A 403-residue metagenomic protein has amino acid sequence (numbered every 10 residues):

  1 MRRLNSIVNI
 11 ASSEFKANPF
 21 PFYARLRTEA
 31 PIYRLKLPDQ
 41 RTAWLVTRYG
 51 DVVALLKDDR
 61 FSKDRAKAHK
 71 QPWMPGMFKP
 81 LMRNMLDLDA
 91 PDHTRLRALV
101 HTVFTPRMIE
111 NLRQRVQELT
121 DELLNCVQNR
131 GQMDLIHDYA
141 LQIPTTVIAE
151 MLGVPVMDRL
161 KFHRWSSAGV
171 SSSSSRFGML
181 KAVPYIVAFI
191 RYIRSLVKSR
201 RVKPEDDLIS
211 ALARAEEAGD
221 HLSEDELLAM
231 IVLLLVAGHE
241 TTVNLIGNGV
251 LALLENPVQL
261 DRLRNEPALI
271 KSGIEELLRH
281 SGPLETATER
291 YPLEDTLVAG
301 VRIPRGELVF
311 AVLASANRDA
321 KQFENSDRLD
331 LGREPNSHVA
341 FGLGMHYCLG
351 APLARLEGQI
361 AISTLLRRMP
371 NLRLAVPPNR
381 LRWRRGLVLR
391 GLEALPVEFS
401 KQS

Functional and structural regions predicted by a protein language model:
M1-S403: Cytochrome P450
